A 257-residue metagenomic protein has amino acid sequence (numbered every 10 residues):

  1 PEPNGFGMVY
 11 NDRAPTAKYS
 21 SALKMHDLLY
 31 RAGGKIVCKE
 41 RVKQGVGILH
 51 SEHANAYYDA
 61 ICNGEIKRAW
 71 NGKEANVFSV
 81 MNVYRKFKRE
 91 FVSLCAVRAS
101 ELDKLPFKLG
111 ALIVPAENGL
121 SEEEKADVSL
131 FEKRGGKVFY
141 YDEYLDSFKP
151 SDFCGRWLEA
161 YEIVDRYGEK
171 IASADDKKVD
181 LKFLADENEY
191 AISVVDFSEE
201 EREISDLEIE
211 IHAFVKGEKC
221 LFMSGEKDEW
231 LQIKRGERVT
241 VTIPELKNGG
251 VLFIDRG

Functional and structural regions predicted by a protein language model:
P1-G257: Carbohydrate-binding surfaces of carbohydrate-active enzymes
